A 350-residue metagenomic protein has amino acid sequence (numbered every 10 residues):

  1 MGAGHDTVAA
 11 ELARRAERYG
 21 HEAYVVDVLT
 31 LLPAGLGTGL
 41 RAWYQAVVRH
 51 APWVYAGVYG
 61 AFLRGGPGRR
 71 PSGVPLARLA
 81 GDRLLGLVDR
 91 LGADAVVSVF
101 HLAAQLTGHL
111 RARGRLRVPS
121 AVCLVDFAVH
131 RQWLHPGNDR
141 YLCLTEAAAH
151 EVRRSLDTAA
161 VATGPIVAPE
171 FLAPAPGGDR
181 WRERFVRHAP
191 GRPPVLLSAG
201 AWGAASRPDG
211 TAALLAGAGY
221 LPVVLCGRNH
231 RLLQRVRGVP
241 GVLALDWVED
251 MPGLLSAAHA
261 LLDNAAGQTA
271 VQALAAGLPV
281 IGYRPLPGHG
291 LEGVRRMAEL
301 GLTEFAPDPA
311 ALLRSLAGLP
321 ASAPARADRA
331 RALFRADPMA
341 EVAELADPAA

Functional and structural regions predicted by a protein language model:
E11-R90: Conserved N-terminal ligand/cofactor-binding loop architecture of enzyme catalytic domains
V96-A112: An aromatic- and histidine-rich active-site surface loop
R113-A173: Active-site-proximal region of nucleotide-activated glycan assembly enzymes, centered on histidine/acidic-rich loops
G177-R180, R184-A257: Donor-nucleotide binding loops and adjacent catalytic segments primarily of GT-B fold Leloir glycosyltransferases
S256-N264: Acidic donor-binding loop of glycosyltransferase active sites
A270, L274-S315: Catalytic binding pocket for nucleotide-activated donors in carbohydrate/polymer assembly enzymes
A321, R335-A350: C-terminal alpha-helical cap of glycosyltransferases
P324-A336: A short, well-ordered alpha-helix in the C-terminal region of glycosyltransferases
